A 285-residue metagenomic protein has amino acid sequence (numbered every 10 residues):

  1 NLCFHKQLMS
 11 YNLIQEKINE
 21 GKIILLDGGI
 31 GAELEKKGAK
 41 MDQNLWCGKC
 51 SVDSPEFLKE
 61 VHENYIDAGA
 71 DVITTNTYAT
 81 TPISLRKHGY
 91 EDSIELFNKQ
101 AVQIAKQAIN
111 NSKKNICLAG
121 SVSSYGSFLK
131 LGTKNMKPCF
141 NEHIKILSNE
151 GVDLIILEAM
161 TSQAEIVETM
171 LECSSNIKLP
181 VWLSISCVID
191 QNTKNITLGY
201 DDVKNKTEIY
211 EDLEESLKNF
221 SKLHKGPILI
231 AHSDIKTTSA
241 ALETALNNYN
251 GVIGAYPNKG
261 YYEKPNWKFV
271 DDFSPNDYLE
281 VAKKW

Functional and structural regions predicted by a protein language model:
M9-W285: Domain-level signal for soluble alpha/beta catalytic cores
